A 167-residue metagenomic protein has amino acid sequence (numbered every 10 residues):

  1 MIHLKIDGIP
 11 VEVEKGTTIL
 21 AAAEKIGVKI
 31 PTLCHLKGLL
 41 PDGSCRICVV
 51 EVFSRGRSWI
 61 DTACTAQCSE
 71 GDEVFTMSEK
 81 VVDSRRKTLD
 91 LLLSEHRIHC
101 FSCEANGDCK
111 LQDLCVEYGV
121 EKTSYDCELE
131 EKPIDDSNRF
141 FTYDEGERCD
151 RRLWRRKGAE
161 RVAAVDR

Functional and structural regions predicted by a protein language model:
M1-I9: Eukaryote-biased recognition of intrinsically disordered, low-complexity regulatory segments
H3, H35, H96-H99: Histidine (H) residue identity feature
G8-E70, D83-S84: N-terminal cofactor/phosphate-binding cores enriched in small/glycine residues, especially glycine-rich loops such as
R46, V50, S54-R167: Fe-S ferredoxin-like electron-transfer domains and their immediately adjacent linker/connector regions across
